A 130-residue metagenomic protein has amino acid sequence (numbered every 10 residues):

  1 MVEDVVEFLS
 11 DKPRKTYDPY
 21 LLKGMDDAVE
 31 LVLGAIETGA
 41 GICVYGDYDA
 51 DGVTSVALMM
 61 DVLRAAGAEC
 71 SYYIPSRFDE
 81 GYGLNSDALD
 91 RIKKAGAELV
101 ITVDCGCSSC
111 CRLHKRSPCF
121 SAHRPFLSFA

Functional and structural regions predicted by a protein language model:
M1-A130: Replace "Mg2+/Mn2+-dependent" with "divalent metal-dependent
